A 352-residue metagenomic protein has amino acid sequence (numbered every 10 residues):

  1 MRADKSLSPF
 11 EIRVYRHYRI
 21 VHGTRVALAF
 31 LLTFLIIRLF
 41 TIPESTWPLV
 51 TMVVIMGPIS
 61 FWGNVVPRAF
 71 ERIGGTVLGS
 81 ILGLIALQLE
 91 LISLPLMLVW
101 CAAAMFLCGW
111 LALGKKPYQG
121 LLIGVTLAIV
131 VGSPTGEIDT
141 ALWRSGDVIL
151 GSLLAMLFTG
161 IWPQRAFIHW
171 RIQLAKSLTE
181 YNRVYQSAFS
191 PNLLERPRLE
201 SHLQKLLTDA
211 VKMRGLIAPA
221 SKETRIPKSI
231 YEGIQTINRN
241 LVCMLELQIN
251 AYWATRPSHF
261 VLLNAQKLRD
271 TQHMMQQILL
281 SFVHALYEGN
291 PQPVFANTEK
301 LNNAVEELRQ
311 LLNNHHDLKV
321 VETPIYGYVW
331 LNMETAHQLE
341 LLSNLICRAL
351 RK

Functional and structural regions predicted by a protein language model:
M1-A210, I217-A218, K222, L341-R351: A transmembrane helix-and-boundary motif of multi-pass membrane transporters/channels
M1-G23, H169-I234, L247-K352: Long, hydrophobic alpha-helical segments that serve as membrane-spanning/inserting helices
N240-L247: A membrane-cytosol interface segment of integral membrane proteins
